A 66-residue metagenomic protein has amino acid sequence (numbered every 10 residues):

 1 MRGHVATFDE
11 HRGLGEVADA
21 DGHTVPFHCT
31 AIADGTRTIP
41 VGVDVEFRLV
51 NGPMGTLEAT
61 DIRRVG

Functional and structural regions predicted by a protein language model:
M1-E10: Structural detector for short beta-strands of small beta-barrel domains
V5, V45, L49-N51: Hydrophobic beta-strand positions in extracellular immunoglobulin-like domains
T7, D19, A31, D61-R64: A residue-level detector for short acidic-glycine micro-motifs
H11-E16: Short aromatic-glycine-enriched beta-strand elements
T24-G35: Beta-strand/loop nucleic-acid-binding surfaces
A33-E46: Short nucleic-acid-contacting surface segments enriched for D/E, G, S/T with interspersed K/R
V50-G66: OB-fold/S1-family single-stranded nucleic acid-binding modules
